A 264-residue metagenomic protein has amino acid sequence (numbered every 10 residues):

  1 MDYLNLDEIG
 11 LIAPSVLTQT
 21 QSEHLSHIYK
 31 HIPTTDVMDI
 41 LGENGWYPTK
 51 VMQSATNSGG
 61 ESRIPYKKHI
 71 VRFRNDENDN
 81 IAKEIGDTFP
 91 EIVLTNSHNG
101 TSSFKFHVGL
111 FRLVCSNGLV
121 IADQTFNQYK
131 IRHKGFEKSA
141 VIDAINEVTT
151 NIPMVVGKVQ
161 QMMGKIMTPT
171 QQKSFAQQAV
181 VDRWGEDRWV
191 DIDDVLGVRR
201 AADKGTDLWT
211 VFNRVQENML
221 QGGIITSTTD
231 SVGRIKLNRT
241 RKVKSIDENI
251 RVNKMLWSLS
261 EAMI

Functional and structural regions predicted by a protein language model:
M1-T35, D39, E43, Q53 (+2 more regions): Intrinsically disordered, low-complexity regulatory segments
Y3, Y29, Y47, Y66 (+2 more regions): Sequence-level detector for tyrosine residue identity
H24-S26, T49, A144-I145: A broad "ordered helical/assembly scaffold" signature
H31-F104: Amphipathic, interaction-prone secondary-structure segments
D76-I264: Intrinsically disordered, low-complexity regions enriched in serine/threonine
